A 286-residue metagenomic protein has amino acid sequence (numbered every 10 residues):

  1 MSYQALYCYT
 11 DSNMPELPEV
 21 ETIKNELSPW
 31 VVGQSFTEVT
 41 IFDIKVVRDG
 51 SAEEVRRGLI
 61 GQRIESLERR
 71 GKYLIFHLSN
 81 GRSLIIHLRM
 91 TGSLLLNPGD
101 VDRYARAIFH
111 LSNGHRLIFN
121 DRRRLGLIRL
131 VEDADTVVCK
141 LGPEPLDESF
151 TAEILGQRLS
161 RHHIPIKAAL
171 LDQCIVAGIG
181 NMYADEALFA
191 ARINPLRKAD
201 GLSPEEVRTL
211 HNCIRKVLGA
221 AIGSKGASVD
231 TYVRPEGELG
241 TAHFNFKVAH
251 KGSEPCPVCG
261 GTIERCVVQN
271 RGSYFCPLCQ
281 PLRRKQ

Functional and structural regions predicted by a protein language model:
Y7-G126, P255-V258, R271-Q286: A cross-family signal for N-terminal binding/gating loops and helix N-caps that shape access to the active site
D11-N13, L84-I193, K198: Phosphate/anion-contacting hairpin/loop surfaces
M14-L17, P145, S149, S203-H211: Generic detection of long, well-ordered alpha-helical segments
S35-V55, E68, Y73, L96 (+2 more regions): Basic, nucleic-acid-binding surfaces and adjacent catalytic neighborhoods in DNA/RNA-processing proteins
